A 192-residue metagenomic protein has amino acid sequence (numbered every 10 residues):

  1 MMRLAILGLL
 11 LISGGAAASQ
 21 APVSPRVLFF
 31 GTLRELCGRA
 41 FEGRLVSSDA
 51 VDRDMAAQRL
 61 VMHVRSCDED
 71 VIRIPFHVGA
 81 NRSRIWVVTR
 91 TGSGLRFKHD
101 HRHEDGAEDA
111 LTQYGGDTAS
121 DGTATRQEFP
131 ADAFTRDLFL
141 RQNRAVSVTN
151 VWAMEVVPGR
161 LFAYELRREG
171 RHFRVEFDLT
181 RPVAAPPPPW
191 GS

Functional and structural regions predicted by a protein language model:
M2-L7: Sec-dependent signal peptide recognition, specifically the positively charged N-region followed immediately by
L10-A18: Hydrophobic h-region of N-terminal signal peptides that target proteins for export in Gram-negative bacteria
A21-V51, H99: Tryptophan-anchored aromatic micro-motifs
E42-E69: Short, solvent-exposed loop/hinge segments that bridge or flank secondary-structure elements
A57-R59, N81-I85, V148-T149, R174: Short, surface-exposed coil-to-beta transition loops
I72-G79, K98-D100, Y164-R167: Short beta-strand segments that buttress and anchor functional surface loops
W86-L138: An exposed acidic His-Trp-rich patch
T112-Q113, D117, G159-S192: Edge beta-strand at a domain terminus
